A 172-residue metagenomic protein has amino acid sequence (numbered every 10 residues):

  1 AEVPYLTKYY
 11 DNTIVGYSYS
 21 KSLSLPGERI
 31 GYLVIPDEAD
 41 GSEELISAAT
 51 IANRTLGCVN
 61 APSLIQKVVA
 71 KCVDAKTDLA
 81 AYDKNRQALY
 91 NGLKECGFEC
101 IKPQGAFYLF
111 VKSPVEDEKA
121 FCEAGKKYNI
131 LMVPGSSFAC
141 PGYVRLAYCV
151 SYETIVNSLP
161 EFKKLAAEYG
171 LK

Functional and structural regions predicted by a protein language model:
A1-K172: PLP-dependent class I/II
